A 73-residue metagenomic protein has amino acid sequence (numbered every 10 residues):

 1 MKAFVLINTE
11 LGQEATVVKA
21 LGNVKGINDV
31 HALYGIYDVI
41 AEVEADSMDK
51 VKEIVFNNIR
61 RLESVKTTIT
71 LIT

Functional and structural regions predicted by a protein language model:
M1-T73: A compositional/biophysical signature of low hydrophobicity enriched in polar/charged and small residues
